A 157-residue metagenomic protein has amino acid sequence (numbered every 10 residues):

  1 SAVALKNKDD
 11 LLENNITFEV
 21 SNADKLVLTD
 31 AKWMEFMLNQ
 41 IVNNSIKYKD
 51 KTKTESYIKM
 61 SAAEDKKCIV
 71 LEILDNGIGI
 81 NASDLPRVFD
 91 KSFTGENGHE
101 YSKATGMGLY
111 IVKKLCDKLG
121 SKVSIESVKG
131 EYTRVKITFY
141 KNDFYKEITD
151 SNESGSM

Functional and structural regions predicted by a protein language model:
N22, L26-T29: Conserved micro-motifs of the catalytic ATP-binding
S45-K49: Short helix-loop "hinge" at the ATP-lid/N-box region of the Bergerat-fold HATPase_c
D50-K51, F93-K103: Glycine-rich ATP-lid/hinge loop adjacent to the conserved G-boxes
D75: Acidic ATP/Mg2+-coordinating residue in the GHKL
I80-S92, N152: Short conserved segment of the HATPase_c
